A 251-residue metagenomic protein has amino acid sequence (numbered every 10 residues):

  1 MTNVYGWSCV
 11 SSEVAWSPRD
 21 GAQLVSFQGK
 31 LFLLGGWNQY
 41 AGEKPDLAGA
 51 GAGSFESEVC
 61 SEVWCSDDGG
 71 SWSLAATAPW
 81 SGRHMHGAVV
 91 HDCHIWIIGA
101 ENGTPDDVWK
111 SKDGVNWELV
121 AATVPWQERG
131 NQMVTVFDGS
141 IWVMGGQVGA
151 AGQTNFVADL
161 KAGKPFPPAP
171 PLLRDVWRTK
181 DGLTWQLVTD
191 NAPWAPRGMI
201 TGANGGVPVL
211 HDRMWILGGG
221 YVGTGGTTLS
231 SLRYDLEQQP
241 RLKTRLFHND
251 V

Functional and structural regions predicted by a protein language model:
M1-V251: Kelch-like beta-propeller repeat domains
